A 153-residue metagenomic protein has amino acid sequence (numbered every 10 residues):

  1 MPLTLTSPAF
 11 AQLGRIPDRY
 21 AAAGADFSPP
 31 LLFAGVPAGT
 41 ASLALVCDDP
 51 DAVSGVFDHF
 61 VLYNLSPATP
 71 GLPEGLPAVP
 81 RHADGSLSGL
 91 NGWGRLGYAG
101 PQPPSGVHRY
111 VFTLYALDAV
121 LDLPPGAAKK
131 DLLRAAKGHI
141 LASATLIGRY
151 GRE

Functional and structural regions predicted by a protein language model:
M1-E153: N-terminus-centered regions that define maturation/targeting leaders and the start of the first functional domain
